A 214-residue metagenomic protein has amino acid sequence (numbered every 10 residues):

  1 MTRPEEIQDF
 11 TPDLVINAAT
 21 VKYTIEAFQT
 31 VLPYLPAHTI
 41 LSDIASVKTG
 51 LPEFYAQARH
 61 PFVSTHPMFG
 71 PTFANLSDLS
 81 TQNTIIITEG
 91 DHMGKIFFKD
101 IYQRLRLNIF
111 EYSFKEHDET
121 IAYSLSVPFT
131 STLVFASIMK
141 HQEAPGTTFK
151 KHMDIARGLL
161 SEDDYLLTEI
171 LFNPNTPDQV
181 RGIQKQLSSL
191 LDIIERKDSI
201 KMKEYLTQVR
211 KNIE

Functional and structural regions predicted by a protein language model:
M1-E5, F110-F114: Short acidic-hydrophobic, aromatic-tinged amphipathic segments that line or gate anion-handling sites
E5-Y34: Rossmann-like NAD(P)-binding element
E6-I7, E26-Q29, G90-F97, F135-G146: Short, basic, helix/turn surface patches
V15-N17, S42-D43, I86: Redox-cofactor binding/interface segments in oxidoreductases and associated redox assembly factors
L32-L51: ADP-ribose/adenylate-binding Rossmann-like module
V47-N108, D118: Rossmann-fold dinucleotide-binding core
E111-E214: An accessory alpha-helical subdomain
